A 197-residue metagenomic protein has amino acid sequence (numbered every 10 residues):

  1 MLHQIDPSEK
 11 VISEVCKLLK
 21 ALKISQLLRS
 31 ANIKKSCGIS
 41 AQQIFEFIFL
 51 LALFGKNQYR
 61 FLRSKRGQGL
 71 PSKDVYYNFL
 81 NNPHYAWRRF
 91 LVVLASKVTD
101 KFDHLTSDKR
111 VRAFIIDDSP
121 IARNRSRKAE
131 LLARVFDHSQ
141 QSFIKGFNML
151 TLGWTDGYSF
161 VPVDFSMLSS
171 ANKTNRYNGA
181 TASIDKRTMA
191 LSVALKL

Functional and structural regions predicted by a protein language model:
M1-L197: Conserved, well-structured functional cores that handle cations and Mg-NTP chemistry
